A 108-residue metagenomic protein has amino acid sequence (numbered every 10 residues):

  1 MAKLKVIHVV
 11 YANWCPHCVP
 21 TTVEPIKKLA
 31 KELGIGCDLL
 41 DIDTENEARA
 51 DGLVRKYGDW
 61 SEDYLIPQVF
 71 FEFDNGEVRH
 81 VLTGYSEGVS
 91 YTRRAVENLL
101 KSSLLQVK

Functional and structural regions predicted by a protein language model:
M1-A2, Q106-K108: Short intrinsically disordered terminal tails
M1-I35: Local sequence-structure signature of Cys/Sec-based thiol-disulfide redox active-site neighborhoods
H8-Y11, G34-D51: Thiol-based oxidoreductase modules, predominantly thioredoxin-like and allied folds used for disulfide exchange
W14-H17, E45, S86: Short acidic, S/G/P-rich loop/turn micro-motifs used as interaction or catalytic elements
E24, I66-P67: Proline-centered helix-kink/hinge sites
A30, Y57-S61, S103-V107: Alpha-helix termini
E45-Y64: Short Fe-S-cluster ligation motifs
Y64-L65, F71-V107: Non-catalytic, surface beta->alpha helical segment in thiol-disulfide oxidoreductase systems
